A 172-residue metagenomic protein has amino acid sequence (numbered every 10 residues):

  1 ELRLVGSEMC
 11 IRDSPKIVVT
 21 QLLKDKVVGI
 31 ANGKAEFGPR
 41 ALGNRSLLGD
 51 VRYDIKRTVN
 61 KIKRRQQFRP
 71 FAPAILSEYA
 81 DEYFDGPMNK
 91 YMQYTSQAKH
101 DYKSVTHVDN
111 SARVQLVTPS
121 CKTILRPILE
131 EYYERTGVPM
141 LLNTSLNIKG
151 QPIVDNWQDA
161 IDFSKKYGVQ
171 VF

Functional and structural regions predicted by a protein language model:
E1-I11: Single conserved hydrophobic/aromatic residue that forms the stacking wall/gate of nucleotide- or nucleobase-binding
L4, L22-L23, N89: A generic fold-level signal
S7, Q170-F172: Active-site or pore-adjacent capping/gating segments
S14: Glycine-rich, flexible loop motifs
V18-Q21, D25-V28, I148, Q170: Non-transmembrane, aqueous-exposed alpha-helical and coiled segments at domain scale
G29-L142, N147-K166: Primary mode marks residue(s) on the alpha4-beta5-alpha5 output face of response regulator receiver
